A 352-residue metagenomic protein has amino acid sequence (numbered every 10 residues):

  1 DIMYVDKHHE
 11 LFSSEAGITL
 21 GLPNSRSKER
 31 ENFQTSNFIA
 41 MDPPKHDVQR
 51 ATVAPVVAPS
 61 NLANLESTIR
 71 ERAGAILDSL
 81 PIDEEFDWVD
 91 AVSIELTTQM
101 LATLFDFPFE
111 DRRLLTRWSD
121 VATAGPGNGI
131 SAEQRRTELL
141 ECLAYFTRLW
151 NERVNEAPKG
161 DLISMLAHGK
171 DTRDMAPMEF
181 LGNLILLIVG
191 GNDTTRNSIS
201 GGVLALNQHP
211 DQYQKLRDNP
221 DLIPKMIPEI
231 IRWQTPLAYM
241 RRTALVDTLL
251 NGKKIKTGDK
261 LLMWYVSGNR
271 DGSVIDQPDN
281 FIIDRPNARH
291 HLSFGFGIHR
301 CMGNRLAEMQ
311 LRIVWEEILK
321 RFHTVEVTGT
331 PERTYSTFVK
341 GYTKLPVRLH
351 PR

Functional and structural regions predicted by a protein language model:
D1-R352: Cytochrome P450
